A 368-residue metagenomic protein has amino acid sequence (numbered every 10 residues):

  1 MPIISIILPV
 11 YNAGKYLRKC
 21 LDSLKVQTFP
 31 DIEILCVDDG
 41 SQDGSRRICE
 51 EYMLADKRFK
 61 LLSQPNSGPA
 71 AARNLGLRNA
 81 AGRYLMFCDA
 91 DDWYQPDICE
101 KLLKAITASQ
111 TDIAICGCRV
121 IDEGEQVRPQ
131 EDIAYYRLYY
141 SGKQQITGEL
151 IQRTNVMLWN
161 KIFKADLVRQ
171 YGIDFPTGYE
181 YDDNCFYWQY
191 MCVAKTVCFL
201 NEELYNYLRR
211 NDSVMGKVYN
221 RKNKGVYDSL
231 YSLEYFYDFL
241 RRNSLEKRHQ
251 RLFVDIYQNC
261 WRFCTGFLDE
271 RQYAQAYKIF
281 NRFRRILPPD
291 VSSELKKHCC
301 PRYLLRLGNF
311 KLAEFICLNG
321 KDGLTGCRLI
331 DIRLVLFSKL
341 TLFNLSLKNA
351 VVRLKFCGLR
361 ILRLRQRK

Functional and structural regions predicted by a protein language model:
P2-S5, S23, E33, C185: Cell-envelope/extracellular polymer assembly enzymes that use nucleotide-activated donors
N12-V26: Short, well-formed alpha-helical segments that are part of the catalytic scaffolds of diverse glycosyltransferases
S23, P30, D38-R47, S67 (+1 more regions): A conserved acidic beta->alpha catalytic loop
D31-G40, K60-P65, A90: Short beta-strand/loop segment that forms part of the nucleotide-sugar
Q64-A80: Glycine-rich, basic loop-to-helix element that forms the pyrophosphate-binding segment of sugar-nucleotide handling
P69, A90-K224: Donor-binding/catalytic cores of nucleotide-activated saccharide and glycerol-phosphate transferases/polymerases
L85: Short aromatic/hydrophobic "clamp" motif used to bind/position activated sugar donors
E270-K368: Membrane-interface aromatic/basic loop that binds lipid-linked glycans or pyrophosphate carriers, typified by
